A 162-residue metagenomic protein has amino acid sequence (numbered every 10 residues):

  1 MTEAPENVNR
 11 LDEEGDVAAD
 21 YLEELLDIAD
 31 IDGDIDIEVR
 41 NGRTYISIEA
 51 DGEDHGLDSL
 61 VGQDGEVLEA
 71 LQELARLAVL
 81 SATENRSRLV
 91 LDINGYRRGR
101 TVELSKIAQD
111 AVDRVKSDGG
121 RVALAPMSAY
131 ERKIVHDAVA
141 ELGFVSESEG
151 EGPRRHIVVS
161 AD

Functional and structural regions predicted by a protein language model:
M1-D162: RNA-contacting regions in translation and RNA-metabolism proteins, encompassing KH/S1 modules where present
